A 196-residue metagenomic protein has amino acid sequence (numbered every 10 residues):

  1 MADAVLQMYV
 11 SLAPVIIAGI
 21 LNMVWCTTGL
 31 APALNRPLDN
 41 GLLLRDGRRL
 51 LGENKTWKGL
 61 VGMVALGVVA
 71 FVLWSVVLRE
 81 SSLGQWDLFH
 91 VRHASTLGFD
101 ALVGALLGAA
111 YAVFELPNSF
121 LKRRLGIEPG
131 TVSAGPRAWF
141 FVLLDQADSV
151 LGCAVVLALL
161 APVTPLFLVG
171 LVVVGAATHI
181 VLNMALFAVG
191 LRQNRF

Functional and structural regions predicted by a protein language model:
M1-G152, A161-F196: Interhelical loop and helix-boundary elements at the membrane-water interface of polytopic inner-membrane proteins
